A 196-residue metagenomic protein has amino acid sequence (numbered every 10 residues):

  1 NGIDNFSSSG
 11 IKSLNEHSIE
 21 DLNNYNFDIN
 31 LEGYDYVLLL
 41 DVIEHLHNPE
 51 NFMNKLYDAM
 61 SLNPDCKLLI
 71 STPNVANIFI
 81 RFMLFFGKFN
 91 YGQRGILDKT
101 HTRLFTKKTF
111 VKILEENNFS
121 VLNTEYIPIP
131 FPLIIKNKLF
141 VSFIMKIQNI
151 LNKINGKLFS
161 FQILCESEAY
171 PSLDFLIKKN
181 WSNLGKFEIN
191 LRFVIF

Functional and structural regions predicted by a protein language model:
G2: Short beta-strand "acidic-cap" motif of Rossmann-like dinucleotide-binding folds
N5-S7, H17, L22-Y25, Y36 (+1 more regions): S-adenosyl-L-methionine-dependent methyltransferase catalytic module, highlighting the catalytic core
S8-K12: Short, charged/polar "capping" segments at the starts of alpha-helices and the immediately preceding loops
I29-N30: Structural alpha-helical scaffold elements that stabilize or flank donor/cofactor-binding regions in carbohydrate
L40-I43: Residues lining the SAM
